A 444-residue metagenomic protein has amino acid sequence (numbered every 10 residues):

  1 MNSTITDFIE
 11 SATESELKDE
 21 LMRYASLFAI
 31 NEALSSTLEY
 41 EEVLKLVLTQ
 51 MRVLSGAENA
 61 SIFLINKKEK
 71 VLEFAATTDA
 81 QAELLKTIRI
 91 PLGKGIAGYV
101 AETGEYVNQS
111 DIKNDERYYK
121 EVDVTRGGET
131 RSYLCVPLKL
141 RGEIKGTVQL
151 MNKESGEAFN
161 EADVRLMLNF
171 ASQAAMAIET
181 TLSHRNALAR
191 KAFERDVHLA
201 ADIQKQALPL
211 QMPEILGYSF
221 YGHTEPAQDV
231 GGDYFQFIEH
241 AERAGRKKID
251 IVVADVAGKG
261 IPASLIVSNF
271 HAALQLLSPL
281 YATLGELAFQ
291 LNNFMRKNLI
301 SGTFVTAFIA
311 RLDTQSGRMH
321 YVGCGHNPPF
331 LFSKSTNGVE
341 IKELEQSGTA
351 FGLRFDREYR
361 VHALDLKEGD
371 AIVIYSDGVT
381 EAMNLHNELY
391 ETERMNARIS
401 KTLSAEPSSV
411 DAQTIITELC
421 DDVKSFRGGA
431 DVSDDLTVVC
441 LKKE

Functional and structural regions predicted by a protein language model:
M1-K18, E83-L84, K145-F170, K259 (+3 more regions): Regulatory loop-to-helix N-cap segments in sensory/regulatory domains that couple ligand/signal detection
M1-S36, Y40-E42, V53: Signal-transmission linkers at sensory-effector interfaces
T49, N59-I88, L92, I112-N114 (+1 more regions): GAF sensory/regulatory domain recognition with acknowledged cross-activation on helical regulatory dimers
A82-L84, S110-S132, R354: Signal-transducing coupling segments at domain and membrane junctions
A82-V107, L344-S347: Acidic/proline- and glycine-rich, intrinsically disordered low-complexity segments that serve as regulatory linkers
R131-L140, G146: A short, aliphatic-rich beta-strand micro-motif
L188-V373, A430-E444: … and, occasionally, acidic/histidine-rich disordered N-termini of signaling adaptors
F308, H362-I374, V379-E444: C-terminal catalytic subdomain
